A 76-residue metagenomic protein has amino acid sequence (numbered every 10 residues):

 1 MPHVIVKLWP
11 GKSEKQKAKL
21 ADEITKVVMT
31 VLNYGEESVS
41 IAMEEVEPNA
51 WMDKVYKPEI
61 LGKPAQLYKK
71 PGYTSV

Functional and structural regions predicted by a protein language model:
P2-V76: A domain-level signal for the structural core that forms small-molecule/cofactor-binding pockets and catalytic centers
